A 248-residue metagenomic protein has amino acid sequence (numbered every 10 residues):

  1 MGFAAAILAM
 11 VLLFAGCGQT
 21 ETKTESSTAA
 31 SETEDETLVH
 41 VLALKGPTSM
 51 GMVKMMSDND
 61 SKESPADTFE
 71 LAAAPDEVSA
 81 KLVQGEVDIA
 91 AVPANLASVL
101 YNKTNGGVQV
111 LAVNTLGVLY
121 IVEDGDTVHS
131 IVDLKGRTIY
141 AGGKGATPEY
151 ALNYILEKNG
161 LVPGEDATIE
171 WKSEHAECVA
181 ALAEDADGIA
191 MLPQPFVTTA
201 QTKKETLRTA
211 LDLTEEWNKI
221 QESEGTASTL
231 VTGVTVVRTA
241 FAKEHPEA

Functional and structural regions predicted by a protein language model:
A4-A15: Bacterial N-terminal signal peptides
A6, V110, E224-T226: Residues embedded in well-ordered secondary-structure elements
F14-T28: Bacterial lipoprotein signal-peptidase II cleavage site
C17, T48, P93, T232-G233: Functionally engaged cysteine thiol sites
A29-K172, E184, G188-Q194, E205-L213: Short, glycine-/small- and polar/acidic-enriched structural segments that line small-molecule recognition paths
N95-L96, E174-A248: Pocket-lining segment of extracytoplasmic ligand-binding domains
